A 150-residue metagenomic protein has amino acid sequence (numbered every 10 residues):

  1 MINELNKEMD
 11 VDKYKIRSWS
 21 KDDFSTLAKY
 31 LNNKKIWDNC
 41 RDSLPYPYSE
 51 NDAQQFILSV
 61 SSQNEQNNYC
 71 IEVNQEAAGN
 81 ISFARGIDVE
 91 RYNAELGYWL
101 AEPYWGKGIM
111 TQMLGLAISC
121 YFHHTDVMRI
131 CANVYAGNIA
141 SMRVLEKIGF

Functional and structural regions predicted by a protein language model:
M1-K35, N68-F150: Acyl-donor (CoA/ACP) binding surface of acyl/acetyltransferases
K35-I57: Conserved GNAT-fold acetyl-CoA-binding loop/helix
E50-D52, V60-Q63, E102-P103, I130: Short, intrinsically disordered/low-complexity patches at protein termini and at juxtamembrane boundaries
I57-C70: A short helix-loop-beta-strand connector motif used in the catalytic cores of GNAT acetyltransferases and, in some
